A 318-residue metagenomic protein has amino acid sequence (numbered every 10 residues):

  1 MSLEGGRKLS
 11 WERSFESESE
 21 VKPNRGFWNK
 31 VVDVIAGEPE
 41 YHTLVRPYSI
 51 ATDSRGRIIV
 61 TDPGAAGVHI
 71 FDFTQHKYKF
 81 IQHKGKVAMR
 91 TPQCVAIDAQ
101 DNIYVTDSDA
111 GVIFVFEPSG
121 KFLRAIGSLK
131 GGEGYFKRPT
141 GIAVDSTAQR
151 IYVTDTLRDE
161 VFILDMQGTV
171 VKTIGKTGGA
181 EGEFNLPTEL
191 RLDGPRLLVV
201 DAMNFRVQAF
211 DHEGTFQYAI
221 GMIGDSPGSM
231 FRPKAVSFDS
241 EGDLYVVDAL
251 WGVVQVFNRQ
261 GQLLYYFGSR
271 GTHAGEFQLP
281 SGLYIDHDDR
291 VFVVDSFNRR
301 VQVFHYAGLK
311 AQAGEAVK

Functional and structural regions predicted by a protein language model:
M1-K318: Eukaryotic scaffold repeat domains enriched in small/polar residues
